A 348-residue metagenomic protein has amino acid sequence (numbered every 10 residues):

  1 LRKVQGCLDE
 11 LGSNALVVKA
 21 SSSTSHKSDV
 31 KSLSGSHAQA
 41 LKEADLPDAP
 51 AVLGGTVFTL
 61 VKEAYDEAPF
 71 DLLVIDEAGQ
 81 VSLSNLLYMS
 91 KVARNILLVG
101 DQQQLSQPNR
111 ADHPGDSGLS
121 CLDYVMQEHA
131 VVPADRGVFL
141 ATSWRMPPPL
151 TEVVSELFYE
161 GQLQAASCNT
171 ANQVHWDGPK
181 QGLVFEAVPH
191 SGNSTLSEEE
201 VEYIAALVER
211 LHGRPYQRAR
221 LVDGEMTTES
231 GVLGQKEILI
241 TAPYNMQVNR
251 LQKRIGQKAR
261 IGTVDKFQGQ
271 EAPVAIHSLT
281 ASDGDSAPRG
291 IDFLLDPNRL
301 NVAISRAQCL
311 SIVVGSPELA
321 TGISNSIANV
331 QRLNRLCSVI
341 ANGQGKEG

Functional and structural regions predicted by a protein language model:
L1-A15, A44, V57-G348: Conserved helicase motor core of SF1/SF2 NTP-dependent helicases
E10-T59: Inter-Walker segment of RecA-like/P-loop motor cores
